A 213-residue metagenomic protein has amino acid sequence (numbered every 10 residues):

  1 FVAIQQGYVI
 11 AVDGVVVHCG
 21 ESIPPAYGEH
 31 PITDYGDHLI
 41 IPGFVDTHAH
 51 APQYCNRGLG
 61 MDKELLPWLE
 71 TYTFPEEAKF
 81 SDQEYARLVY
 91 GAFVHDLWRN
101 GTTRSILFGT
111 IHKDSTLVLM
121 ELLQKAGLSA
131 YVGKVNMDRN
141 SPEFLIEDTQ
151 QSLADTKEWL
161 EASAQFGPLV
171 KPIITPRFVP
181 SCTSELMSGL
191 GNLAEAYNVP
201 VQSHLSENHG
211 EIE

Functional and structural regions predicted by a protein language model:
F1-I41: Histidine-rich, glycine-flanked metal-binding segment
V9, G14, D37, H48 (+5 more regions): Divalent metal-coordination and catalytic microenvironments
A26-W68, G91, W98-R99: Replace "His-x-His-based motif
D37, F74-A78, S141-F144, T175: Short amphipathic alpha-helical segments at helix-loop
H50-Y54, S105, N208: General alpha-helical segment detector with a strong preference for membrane-spanning helices and helix-boundary regions
R57-L128, S152-F166: Alpha-helical scaffold segments that flank or form the walls of functional sites
D114-E213: Metal-coordinating catalytic core of metallo-dependent amide/deamination hydrolases
